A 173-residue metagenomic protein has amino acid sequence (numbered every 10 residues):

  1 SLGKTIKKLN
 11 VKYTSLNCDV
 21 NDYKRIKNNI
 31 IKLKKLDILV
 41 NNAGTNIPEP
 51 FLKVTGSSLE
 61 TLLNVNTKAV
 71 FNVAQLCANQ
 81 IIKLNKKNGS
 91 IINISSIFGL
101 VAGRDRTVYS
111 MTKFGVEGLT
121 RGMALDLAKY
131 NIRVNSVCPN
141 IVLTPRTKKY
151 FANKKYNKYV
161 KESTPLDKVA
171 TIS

Functional and structural regions predicted by a protein language model:
N17-K27, G56, I172-S173: The beta1-alpha1 cofactor-binding region of Rossmann-like NAD(H)/NADP(H)-dependent oxidoreductases
P50-F51, S58-L63, V160: Substrate-binding pocket helix/loop in short-chain dehydrogenase/reductase
L52, V101-T107, K129, D167: Active-site loop immediately N-terminal to the catalytic Tyr-X3-Lys motif of short-chain dehydrogenase/reductase
A74, T112, T120: Active-site helix of classical SDR
N79, L125-K129: Alpha-helical segment proximal to the catalytic Tyr-Lys
S96: Residue(s) in the substrate-gating loop at a strand-loop-helix junction that position the organic substrate next
T164-S173: A conserved structural motif in NAD(P)-dependent oxidoreductases
